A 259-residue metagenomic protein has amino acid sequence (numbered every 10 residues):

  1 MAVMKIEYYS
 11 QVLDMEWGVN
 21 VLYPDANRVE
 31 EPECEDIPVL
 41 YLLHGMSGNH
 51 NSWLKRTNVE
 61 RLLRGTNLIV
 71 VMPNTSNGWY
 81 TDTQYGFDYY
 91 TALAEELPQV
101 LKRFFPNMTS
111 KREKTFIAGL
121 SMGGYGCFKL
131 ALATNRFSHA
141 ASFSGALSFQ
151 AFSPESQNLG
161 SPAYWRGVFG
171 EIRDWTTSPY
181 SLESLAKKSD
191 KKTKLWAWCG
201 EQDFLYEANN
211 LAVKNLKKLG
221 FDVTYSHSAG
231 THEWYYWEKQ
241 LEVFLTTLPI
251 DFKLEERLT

Functional and structural regions predicted by a protein language model:
M1-T259: Non-catalytic cap/lid and distal C-terminal segments of serine-dependent acyl enzymes
